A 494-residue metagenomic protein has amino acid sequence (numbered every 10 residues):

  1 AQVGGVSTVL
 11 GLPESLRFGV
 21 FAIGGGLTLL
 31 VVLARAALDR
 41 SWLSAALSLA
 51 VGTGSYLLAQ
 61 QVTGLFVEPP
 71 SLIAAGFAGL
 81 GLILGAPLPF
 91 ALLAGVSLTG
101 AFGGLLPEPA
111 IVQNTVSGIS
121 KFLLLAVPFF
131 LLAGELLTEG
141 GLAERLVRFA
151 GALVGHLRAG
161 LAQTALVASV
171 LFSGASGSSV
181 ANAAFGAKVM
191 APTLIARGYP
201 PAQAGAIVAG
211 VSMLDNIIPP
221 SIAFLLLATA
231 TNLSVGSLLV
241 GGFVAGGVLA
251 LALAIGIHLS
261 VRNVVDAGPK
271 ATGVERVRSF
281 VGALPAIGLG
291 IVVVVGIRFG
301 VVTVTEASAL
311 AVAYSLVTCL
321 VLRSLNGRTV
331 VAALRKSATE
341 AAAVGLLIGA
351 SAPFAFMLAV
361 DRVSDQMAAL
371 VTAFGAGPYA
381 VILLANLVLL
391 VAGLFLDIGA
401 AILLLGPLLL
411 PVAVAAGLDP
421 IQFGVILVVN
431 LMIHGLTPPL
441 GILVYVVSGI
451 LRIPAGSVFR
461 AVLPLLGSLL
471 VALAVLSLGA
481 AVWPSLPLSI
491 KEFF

Functional and structural regions predicted by a protein language model:
Q2-F18, R35-F494: Alpha-helical transmembrane segments of multi-pass membrane transport proteins
V20-A37: Alpha-helical coiled-coil heptad-repeat segments
